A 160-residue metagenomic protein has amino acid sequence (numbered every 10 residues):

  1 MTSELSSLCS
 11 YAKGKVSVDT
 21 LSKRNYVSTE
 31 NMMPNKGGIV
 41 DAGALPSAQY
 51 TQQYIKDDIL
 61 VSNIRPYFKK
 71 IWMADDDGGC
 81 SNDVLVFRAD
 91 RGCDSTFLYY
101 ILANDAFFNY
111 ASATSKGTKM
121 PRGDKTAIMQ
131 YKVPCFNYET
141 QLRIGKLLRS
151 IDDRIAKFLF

Functional and structural regions predicted by a protein language model:
M1-V16, Q130, P134-L142, K157: Non-catalytic DNA-recognition/assembly elements of restriction-modification systems
S6-S17, S22-K56: Sequence-specific dsDNA recognition surfaces
Y50-D105: A short beta-sheet element
I64, G79-L85, K116-E139: A short glycine-rich beta-alpha junction/loop motif
F107-Y110: Periplasmic-binding protein-like
I144, L148-I155: Hydrophobic structural patches
